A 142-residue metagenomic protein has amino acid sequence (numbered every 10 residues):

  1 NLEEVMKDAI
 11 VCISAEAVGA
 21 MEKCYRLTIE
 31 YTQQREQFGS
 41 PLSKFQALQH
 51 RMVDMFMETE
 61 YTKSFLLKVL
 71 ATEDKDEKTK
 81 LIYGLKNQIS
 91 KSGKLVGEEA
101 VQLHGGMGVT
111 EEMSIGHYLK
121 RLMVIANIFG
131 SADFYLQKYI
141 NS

Functional and structural regions predicted by a protein language model:
N1: Short, acidic (Asp/Glu-rich) active-site segment that either coordinates a divalent metal cofactor
E4-S142: Alpha-helical interface subdomain recognition
